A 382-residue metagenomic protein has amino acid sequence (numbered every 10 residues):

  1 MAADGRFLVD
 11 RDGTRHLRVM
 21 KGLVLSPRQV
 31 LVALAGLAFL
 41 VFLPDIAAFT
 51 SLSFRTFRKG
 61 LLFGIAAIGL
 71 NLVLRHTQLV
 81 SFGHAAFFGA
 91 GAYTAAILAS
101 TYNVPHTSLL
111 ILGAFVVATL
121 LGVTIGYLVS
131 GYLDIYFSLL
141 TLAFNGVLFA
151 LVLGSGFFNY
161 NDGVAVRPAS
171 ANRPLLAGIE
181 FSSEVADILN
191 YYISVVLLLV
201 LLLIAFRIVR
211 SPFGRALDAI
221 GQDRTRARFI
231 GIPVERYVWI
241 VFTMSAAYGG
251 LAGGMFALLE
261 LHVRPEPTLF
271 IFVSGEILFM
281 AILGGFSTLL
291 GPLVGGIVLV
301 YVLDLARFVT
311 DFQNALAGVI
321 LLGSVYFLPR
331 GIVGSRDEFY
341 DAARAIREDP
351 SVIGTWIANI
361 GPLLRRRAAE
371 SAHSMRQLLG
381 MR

Functional and structural regions predicted by a protein language model:
A2-R382: Transmembrane alpha-helices and adjacent helix-loop boundaries
